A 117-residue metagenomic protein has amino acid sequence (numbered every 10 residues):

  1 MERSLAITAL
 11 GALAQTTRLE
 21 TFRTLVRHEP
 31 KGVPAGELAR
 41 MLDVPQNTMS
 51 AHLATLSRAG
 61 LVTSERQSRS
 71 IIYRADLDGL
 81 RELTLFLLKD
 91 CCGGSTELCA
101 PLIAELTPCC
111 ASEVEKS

Functional and structural regions predicted by a protein language model:
M1-L5, V26-R27, L77, R81-S117: Amphipathic alpha-helical dimerization/coiled-coil segments that flank or bridge DNA-binding/regulatory modules
S4-P45, I71-G79: N-terminal helix-turn-helix DNA-binding core of bacterial DNA-binding proteins
R40, S57-R58: Alpha-helical residues within the helix-turn-helix
L53-A54: Short, hydrophobic-biased segments on the C-terminal half of alpha helices that form "recognition helices"
R58-Q67, R74: Beta-hairpin "wing" of winged helix-turn-helix
